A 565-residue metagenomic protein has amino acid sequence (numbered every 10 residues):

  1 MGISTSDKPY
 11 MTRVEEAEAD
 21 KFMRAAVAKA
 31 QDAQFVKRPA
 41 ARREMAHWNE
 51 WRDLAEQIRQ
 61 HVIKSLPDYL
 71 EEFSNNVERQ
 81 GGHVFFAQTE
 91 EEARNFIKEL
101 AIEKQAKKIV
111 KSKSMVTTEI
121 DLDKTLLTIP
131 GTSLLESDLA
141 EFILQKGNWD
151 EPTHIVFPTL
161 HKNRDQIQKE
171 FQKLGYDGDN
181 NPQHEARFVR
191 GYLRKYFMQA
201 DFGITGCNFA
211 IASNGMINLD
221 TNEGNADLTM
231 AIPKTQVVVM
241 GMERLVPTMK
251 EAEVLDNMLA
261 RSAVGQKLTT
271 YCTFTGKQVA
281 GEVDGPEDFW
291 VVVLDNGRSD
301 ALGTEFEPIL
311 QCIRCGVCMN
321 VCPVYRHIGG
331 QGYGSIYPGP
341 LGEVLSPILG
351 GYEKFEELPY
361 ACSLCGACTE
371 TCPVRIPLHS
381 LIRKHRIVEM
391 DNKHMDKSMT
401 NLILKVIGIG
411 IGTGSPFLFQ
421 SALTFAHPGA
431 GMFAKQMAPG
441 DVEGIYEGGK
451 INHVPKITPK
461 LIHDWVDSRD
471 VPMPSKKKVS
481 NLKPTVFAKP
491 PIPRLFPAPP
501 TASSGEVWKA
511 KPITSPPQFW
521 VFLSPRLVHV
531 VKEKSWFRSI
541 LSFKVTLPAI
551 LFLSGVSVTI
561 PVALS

Functional and structural regions predicted by a protein language model:
M1-F306: The feature marks the mature, well-folded catalytic cores of soluble enzymes
S6-A28, E44, I407-L482: Intrinsic disorder at enzyme termini
E72, N76, Q80, F96-L100 (+10 more regions): Generic, well-ordered alpha-helical scaffold segments in large soluble proteins
E282-I309, V324-I445: Ferredoxin-type iron-sulfur electron-transfer modules in oxidoreductases and energy-metabolism complexes
L310-V317: Conserved, hydrophobic alpha-helical core segments of structured domains
S480, R494-P499, S503-S504, W508-S515 (+5 more regions): Low-acidity, Ser/Thr- and Arg-rich intrinsically disordered low-complexity segments
P484, P490, F519: Cationic, low-complexity basic patches in intrinsically disordered or flexible, solvent-exposed regions
